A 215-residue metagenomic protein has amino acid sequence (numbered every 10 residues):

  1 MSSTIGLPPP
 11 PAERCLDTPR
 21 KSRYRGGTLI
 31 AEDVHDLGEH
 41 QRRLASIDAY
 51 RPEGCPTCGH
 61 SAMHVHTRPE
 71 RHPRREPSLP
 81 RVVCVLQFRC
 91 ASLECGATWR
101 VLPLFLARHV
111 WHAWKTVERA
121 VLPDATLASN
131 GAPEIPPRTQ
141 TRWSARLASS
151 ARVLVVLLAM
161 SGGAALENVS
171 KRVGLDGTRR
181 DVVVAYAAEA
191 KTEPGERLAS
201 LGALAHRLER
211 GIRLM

Functional and structural regions predicted by a protein language model:
S2-E39, V155-M215: Long C-terminal interaction/binding lobes of large macromolecular proteins
R25, L29-E32, C90-T98: Membrane-targeting and insertion segments and their boundary/processing signals
L29, H35-R42, A113, L127-A128 (+1 more regions): General structural signal for secondary-structure boundaries
G38-Q41, D48-S92, T98-V101: N-terminal juxtadomain amphipathic helix that follows a signal peptide/anchor or precedes a small N-terminal auxiliary
Q41-L44, E76, L106, A113: Residues at structural and domain junctions
L44-P52, P137, S144: Generic detection of long, well-ordered alpha-helical segments
E94-A188, P194, E209-R213: Short, positively charged, Gly/Tyr-enriched micro-motifs that form contact patches at catalytic or ligand/partner
